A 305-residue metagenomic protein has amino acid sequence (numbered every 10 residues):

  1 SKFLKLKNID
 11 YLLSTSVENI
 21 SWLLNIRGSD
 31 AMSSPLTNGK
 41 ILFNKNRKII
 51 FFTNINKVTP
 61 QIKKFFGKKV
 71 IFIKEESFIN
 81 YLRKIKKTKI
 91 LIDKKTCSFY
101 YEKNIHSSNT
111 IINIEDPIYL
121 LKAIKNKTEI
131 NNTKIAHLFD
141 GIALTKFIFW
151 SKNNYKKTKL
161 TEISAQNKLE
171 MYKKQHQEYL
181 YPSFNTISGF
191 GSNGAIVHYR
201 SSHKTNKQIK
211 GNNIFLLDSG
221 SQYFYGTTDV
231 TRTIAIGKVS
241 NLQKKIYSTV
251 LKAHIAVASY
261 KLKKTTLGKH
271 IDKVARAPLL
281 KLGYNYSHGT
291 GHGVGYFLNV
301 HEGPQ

Functional and structural regions predicted by a protein language model:
S1-Q305: Active-site neighborhoods and metal-handling regions in enzymes and metal-associated proteins
